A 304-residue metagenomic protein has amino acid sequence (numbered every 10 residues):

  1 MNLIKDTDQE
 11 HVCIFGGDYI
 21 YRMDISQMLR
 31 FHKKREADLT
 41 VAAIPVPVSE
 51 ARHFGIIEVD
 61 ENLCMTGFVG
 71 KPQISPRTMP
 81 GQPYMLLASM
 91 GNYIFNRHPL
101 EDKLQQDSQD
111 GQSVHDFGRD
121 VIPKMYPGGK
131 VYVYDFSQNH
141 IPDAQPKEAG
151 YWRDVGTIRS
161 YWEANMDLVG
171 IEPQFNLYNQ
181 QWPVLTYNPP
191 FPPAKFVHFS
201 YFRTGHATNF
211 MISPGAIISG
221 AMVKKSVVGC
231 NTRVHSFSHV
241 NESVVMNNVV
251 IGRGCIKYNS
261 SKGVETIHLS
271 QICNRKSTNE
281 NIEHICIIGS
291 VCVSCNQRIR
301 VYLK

Functional and structural regions predicted by a protein language model:
M1-E172, V264, N296: Unchanged
R97-H98, D102, D107-K304: Left-handed beta-helix
